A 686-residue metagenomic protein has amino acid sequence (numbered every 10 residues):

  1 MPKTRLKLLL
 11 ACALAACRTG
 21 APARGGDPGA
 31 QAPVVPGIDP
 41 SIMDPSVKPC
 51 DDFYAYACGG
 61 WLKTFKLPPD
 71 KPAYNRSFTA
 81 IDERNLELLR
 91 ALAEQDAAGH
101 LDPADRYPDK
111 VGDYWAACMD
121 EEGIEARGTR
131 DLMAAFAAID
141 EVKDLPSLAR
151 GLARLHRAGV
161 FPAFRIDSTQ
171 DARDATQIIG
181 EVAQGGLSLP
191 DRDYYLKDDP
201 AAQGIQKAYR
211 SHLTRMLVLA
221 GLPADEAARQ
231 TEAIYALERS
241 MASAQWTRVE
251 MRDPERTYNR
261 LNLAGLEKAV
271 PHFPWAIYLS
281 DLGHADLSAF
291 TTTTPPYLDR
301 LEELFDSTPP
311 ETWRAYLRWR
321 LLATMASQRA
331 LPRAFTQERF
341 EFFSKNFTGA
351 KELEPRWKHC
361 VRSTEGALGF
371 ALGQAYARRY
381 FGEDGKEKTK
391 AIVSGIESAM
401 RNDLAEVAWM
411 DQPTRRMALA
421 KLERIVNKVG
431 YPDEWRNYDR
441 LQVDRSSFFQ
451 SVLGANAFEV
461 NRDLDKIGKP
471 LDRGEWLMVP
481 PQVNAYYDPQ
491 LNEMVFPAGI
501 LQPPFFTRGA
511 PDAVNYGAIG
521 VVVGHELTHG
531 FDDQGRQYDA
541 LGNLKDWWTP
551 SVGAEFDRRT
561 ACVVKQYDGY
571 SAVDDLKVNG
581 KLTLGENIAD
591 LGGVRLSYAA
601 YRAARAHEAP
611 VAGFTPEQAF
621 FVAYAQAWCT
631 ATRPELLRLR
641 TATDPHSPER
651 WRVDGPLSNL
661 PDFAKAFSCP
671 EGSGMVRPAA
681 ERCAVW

Functional and structural regions predicted by a protein language model:
K3-A11: Sec-dependent signal peptide recognition, specifically the positively charged N-region followed immediately by
A21-Q31: Short, low-complexity, disordered segments immediately C-terminal to signal peptides in bacterial exported proteins
G29-S41: Short, Gly/Pro- and small/polar-rich lid/capping loops
Q31, I234, A269-H272, H284-L287 (+4 more regions): Intrinsically disordered, low-complexity linker/terminal regions across diverse proteins
Q31-V34, K48-D52, Y56-I124: Active-site-surrounding "flap" and adjacent substrate/cofactor-binding loops of secreted or lumenal enzymes, prototyped
I42-K63, Y195, D199-V218, L584 (+1 more regions): Hydrophobic/aromatic-rich, well-ordered segments within soluble, folded domains that form packed cores
E94-G395: Noncatalytic, helix-rich "gating/capping" subdomain that lines the substrate-entry/channel surface of large enzyme
